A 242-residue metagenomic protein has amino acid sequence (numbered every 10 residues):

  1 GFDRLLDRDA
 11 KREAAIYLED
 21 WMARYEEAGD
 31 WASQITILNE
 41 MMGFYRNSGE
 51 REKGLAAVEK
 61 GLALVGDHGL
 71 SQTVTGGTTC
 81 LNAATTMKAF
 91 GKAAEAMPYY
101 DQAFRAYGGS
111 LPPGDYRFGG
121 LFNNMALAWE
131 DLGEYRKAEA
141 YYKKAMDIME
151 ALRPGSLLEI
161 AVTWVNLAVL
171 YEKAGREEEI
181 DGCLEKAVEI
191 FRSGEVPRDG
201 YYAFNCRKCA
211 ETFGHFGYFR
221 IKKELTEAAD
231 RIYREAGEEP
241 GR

Functional and structural regions predicted by a protein language model:
D3-D7, S33-N47, V74-A89, Y116-D131 (+2 more regions): Conserved alpha-helical positions within TPR/SEL1-like repeat arrays
A10-E26, G54-L64: Amphipathic alpha-helices of TPR/Sel1-like and other helical repeat/solenoid scaffolds
M22-R24, L62-D67, F104-G109, M146-A151 (+2 more regions): Amphipathic alpha-helical segments of tetratricopeptide repeats
E27-D30, D67-S71, G109-P113, A151-G155 (+2 more regions): Short coil/turn linkers that connect adjacent helices within long alpha-helical scaffolds, especially alpha-solenoid
G182-E189, G214-G237: TPR/TPR-like (Sel1-like) alpha-helical repeat modules
